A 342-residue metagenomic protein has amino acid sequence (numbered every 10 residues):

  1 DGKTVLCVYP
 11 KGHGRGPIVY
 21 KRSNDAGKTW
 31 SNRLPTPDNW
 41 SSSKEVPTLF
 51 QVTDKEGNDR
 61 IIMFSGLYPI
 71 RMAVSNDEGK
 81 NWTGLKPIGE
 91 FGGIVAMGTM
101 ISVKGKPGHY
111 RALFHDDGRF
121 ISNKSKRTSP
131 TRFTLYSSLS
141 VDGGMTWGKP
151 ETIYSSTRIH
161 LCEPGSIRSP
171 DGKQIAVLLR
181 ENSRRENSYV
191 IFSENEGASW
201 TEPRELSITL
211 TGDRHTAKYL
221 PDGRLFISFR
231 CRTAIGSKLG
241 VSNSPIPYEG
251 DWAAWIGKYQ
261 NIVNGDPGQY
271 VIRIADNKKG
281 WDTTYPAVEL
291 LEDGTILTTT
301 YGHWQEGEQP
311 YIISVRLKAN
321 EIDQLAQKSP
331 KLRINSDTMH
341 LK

Functional and structural regions predicted by a protein language model:
D1-K342: Asp-box/BNR beta-propeller blade signature and adjacent active/binding-site loops in extracellular glycan-interacting
